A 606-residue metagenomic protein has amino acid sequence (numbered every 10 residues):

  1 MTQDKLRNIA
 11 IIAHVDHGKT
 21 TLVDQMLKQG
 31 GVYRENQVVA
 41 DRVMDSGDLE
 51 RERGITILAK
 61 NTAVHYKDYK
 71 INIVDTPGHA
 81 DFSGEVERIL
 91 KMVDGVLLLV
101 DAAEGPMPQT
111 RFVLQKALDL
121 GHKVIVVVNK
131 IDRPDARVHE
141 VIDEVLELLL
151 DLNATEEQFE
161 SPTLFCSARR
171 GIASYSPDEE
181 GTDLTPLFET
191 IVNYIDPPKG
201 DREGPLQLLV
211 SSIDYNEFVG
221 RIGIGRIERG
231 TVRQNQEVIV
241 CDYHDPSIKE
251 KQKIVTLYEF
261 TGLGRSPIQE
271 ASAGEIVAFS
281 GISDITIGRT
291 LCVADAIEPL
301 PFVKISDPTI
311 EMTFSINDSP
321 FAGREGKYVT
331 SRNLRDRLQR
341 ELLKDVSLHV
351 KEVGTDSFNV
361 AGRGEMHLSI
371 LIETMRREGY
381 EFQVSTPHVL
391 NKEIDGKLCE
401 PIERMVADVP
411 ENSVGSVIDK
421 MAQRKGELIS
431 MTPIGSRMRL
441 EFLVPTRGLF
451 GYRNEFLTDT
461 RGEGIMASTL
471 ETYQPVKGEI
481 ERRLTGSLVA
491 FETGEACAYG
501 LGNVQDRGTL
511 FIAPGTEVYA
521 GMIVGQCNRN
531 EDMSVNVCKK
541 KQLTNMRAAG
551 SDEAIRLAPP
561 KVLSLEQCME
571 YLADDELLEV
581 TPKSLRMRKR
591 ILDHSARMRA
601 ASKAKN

Functional and structural regions predicted by a protein language model:
M1-V100, E104, E144, I213-N216: P-loop NTPase switch module centered on the Walker A-proximal segment
V38-D41, V126, L152-L164, P198-L209 (+9 more regions): Interdomain boundary/hinge elements
K123, R133-N193: Canonical P-loop GTPase G-domain recognition
S167, V353-H367: Short glycine/threonine-rich beta-strand-turn micro-motifs
Q207-M312, A322-R324, T485, G494-T544 (+2 more regions): Conserved nucleotide-binding/hydrolysis modules and their immediate coupling elements across P-loop/ASCE NTPase motors
T231, S283-D284, G362-L368, E411-V414 (+1 more regions): Helix N-cap motif at beta-to-alpha junctions
F260, R265-I268, C399, V444 (+3 more regions): Long insertion/accessory domains within large nucleic-acid-processing enzymes
S319-L342, A554, A558: A short, contiguous, amphipathic alpha-helix enriched in charged residues
